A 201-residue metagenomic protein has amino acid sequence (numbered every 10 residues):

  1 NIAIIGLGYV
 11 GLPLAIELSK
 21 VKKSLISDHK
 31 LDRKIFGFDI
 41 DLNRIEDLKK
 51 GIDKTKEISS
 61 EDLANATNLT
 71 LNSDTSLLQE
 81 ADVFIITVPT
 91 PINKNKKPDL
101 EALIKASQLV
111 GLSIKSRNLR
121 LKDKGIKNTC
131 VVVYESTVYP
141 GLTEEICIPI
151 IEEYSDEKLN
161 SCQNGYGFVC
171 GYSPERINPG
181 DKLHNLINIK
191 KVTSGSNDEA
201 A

Functional and structural regions predicted by a protein language model:
N1-A201: Structural/interface elements that position substrates and couple domains in central-metabolism enzymes
